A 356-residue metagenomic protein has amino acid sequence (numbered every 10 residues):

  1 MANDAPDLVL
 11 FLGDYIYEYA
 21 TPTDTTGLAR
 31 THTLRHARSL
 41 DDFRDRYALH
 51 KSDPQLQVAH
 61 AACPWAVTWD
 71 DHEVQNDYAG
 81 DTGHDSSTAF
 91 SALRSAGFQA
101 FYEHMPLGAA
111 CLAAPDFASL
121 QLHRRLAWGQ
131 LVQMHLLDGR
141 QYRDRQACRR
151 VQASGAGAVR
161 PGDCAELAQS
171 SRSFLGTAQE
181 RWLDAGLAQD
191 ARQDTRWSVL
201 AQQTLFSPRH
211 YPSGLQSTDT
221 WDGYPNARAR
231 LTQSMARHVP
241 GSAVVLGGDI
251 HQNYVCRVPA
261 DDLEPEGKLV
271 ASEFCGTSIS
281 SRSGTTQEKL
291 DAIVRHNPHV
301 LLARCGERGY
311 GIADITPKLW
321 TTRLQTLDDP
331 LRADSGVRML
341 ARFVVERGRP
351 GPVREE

Functional and structural regions predicted by a protein language model:
M1-E356: Metal-dependent phosphoester/phosphodiester hydrolase catalytic core
